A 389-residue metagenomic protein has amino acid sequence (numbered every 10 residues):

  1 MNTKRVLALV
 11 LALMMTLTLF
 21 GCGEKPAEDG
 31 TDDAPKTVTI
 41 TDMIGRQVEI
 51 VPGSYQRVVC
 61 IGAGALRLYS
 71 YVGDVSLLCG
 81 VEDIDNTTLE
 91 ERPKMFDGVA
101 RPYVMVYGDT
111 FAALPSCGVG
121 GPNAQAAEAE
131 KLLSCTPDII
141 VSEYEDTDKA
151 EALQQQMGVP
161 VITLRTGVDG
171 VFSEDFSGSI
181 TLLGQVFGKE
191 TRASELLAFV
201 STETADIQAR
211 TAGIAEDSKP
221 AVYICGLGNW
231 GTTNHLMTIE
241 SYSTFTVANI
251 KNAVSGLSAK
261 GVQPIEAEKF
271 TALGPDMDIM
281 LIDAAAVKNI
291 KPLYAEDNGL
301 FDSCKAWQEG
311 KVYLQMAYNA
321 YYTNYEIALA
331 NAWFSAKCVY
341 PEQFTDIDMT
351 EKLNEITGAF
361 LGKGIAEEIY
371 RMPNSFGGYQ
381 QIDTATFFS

Functional and structural regions predicted by a protein language model:
M1-L9: Bacterial N-terminal signal peptides that target proteins for export
L17-G21: C-terminal motif of bacterial Sec signal peptides marking the signal peptidase cleavage site
C22-L68, T191-I224, F344-S389: Bacterial Sec-exported substrate-binding components of ABC uptake systems
Y55, S116-A124, E128-E145, E266-A285: Proline-aspartate-enriched helix->loop->beta-strand connector
G62, L66-K131, I139, Y144 (+1 more regions): A short, structured surface patch at a secondary-structure boundary
N86-K94, N123, D146-A152, L164-L182 (+1 more regions): Extracytoplasmic ligand-binding site segments that recognize negatively charged/polar headgroups
V171-G188, S194, A198, T202-A205 (+1 more regions): Structured C-terminal subdomain patch of bacterial secreted/periplasmic proteins
N234-G261: Alpha-helical, coiled-coil/dimerization segments enriched in small aliphatic residues
